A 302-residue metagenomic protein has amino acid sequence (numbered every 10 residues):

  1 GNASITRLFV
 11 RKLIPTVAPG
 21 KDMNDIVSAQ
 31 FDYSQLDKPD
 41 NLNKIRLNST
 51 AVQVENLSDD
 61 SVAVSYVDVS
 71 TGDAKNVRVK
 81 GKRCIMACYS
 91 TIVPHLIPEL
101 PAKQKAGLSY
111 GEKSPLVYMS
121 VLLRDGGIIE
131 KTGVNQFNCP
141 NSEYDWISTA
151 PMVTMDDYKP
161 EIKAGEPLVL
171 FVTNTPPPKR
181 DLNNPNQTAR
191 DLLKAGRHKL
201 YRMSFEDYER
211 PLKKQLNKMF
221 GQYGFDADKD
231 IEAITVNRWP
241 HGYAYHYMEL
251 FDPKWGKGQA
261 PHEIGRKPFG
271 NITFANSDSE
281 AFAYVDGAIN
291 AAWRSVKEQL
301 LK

Functional and structural regions predicted by a protein language model:
G1, I5-F9, L47-T50, I92 (+3 more regions): Alpha-helical packing segments of well-folded alpha/beta enzyme cores
G1-S4, L8-N24: Low-complexity, highly charged intrinsically disordered N-terminal segments that act as targeting/localization
N2, L13, A51, L168 (+1 more regions): C-terminal substrate/ligand-recognition segments
A18-D25, Y33-V52: A conserved beta-strand/loop element that lines the FAD pocket in flavoprotein oxidoreductases
D40, S49, V79, K229 (+1 more regions): Structured loop/turn residues at beta-strand edges in well-structured enzyme cores
N43, L47-L182: Mid-domain catalytic core of redox enzymes that form a hydrophobic substrate pocket/lid adjacent to a catalytic redox
L122, I128-K302: Conserved flavin/dinucleotide-binding core of flavoenzymes
